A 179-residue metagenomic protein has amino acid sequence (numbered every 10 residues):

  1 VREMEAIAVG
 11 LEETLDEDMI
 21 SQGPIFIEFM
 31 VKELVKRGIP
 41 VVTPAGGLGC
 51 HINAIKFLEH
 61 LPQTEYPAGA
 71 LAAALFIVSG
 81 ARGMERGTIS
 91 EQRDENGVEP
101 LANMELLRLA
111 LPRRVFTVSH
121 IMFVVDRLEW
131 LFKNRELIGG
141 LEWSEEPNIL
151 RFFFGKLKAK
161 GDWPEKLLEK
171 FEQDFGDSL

Functional and structural regions predicted by a protein language model:
V1-A68, I89: Active-site C-terminal subdomain of aminotransferase-like
T14, V78, S90-L179: PLP-dependent enzyme catalytic core of the Aspartate aminotransferase-like
E28, K32, G69-I77, M122: Feature representing long, continuous alpha-helical segments
T43, A54-R82, N96-A102: Active-site loop ensemble at the mouth of alpha/beta enzyme cores that anchors a bound cofactor
L48, A81, L107: A broad, low-specificity signal marking well-ordered, structured residues that form hydrophobic/aromatic
E85-G87: Glycine-rich, histidine-containing beta strand-loop boundary motifs that form or position
